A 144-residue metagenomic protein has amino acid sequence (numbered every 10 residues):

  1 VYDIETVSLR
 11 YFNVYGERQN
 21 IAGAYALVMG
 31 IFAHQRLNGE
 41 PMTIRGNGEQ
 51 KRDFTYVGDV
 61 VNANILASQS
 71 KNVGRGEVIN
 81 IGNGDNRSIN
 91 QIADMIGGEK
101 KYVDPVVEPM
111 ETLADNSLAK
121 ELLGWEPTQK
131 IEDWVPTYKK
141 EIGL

Functional and structural regions predicted by a protein language model:
V1-E17, K100: Conserved beta-loop-beta element that borders a ligand/cofactor-binding pocket
Y2-T6, A33, V107-E108: N-proximal short alpha-helices
E17-R18, L122: Residues that scaffold the ATP/ADP-binding catalytic core of kinase and kinase-like folds
R18-I21, N47: Conserved catalytic-core motifs of eukaryotic protein kinase domains, centered on the activation segment
I21-A22, V73: Active-site loop immediately N-terminal to the catalytic Tyr-X3-Lys motif of short-chain dehydrogenase/reductase
R36-L144: C-terminal substrate-binding subdomain of Rossmann-fold SDR/epimerase-dehydratase oxidoreductases
